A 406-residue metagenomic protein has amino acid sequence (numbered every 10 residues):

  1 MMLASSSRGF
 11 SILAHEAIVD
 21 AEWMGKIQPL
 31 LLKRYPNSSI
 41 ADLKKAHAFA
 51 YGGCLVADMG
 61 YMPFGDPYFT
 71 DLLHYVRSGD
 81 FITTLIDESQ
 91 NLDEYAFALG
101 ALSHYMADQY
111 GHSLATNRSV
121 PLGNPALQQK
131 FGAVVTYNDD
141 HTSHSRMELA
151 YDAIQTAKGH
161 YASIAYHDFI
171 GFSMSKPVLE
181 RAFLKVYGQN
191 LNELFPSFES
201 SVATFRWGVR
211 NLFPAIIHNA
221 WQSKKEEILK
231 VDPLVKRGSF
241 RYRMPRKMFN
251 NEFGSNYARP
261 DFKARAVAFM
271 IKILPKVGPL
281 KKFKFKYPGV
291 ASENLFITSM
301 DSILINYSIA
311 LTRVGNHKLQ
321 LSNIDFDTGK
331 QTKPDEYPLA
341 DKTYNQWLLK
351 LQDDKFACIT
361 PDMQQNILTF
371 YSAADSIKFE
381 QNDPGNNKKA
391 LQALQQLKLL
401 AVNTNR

Functional and structural regions predicted by a protein language model:
M1-M2: Bacterial N-terminal signal peptides
S6-A96, Q109-E193, G208, L212 (+2 more regions): N-terminal, motif-rich segments that launch catalysis or mediate targeting to/interaction with membranes, typified by
A101, Y105-Q109: Catalytic glutamate of the conserved HExxH
F198-S201: Glycine-rich loop/hinge motif
A203-V231: Extended, H/D-rich, highly charged conserved domains that either
